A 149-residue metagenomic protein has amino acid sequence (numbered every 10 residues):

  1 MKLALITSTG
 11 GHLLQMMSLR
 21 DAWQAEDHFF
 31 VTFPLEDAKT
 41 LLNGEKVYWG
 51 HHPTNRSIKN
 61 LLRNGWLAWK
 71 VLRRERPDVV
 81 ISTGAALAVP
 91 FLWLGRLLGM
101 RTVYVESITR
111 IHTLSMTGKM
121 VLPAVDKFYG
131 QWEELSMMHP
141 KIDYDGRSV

Functional and structural regions predicted by a protein language model:
M1-A4: Extreme N-terminal starter segment of soluble prokaryotic enzymes
T7-T9, A25-N64, E134, D145: Conserved nucleotide-sugar phosphate-binding/catalytic loop shared by glycosyltransferases and other
L14-D21, L92-L94: Histidine-anchored nucleotide/phosphate-binding helix
R20-A25, V121-L122: Short, conserved loop/helix-junction motifs that constitute active-site signature segments in enzyme catalytic cores
R56-D78, L97: An amphipathic, basic-hydrophobic alpha-helix
V79-L98: An aromatic- and histidine-rich active-site surface loop
M100-V149: Active-site-proximal region of nucleotide-activated glycan assembly enzymes, centered on histidine/acidic-rich loops
